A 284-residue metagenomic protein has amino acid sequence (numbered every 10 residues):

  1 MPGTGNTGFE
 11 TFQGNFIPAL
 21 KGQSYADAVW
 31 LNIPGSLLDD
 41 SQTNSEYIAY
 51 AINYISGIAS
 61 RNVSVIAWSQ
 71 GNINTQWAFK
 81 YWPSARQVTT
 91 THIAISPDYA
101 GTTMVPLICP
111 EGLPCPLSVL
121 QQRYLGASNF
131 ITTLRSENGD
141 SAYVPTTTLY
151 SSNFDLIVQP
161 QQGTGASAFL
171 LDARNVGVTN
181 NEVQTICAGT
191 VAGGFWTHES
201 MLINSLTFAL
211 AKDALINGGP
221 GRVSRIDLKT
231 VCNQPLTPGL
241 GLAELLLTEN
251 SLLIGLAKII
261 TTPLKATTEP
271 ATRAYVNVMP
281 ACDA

Functional and structural regions predicted by a protein language model:
M1-V63, E111-G112, N250-T272, N277-V278: Active-site catalytic motif of lipid deacylating hydrolases and related acyltransferases
P2, S45-S141, I157: Serine-dependent carboxylesterase/thioesterase catalytic core of lipase-like alpha/beta-hydrolase/SGNH enzymes
G5-N6, G35-S36, Y99-A100, F154-L156 (+1 more regions): Short, solvent-exposed loop/turn segments at secondary-structure junctions
G8-F12, S36-N44, A67-Q70, V119-G126 (+1 more regions): Extracytoplasmic/periplasmic, Sec-exported soluble proteins
A26-V29, T91, T146, T179: Conserved beta-strand segments of alpha/beta enzyme cores
N32-G35, R61-V65, V105-P106, A142 (+1 more regions): Surface-exposed patches in mature extracellular/periplasmic domains of secreted proteins
Y143-A284: C-terminal catalytic-base region of ester-bond hydrolases, centering on the histidine of the charge-relay
